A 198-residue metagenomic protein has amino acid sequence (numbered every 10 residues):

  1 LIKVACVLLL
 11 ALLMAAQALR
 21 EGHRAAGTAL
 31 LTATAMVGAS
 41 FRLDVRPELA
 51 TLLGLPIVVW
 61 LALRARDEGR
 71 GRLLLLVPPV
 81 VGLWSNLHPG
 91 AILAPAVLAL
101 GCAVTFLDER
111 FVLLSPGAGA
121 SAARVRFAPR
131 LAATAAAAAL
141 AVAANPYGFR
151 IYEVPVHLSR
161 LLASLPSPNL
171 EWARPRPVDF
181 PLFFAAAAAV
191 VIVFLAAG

Functional and structural regions predicted by a protein language model:
L1, L13, P89-A197: Transmembrane catalytic cores of multi-pass membrane glycosyltransferases and polysaccharide-assembly enzymes
L1-L9: Loop-to-helix entry region of an early transmembrane alpha helix in multi-pass inner-membrane enzymes
L12-V37, L52-L53: Transmembrane-helix signature of polytopic, membrane-embedded enzymes that assemble or transfer cell-envelope glycans
A35-A39, L73-P89, A137-V142: Membrane-interface alpha helices of multi-pass inner-membrane proteins
R42-A50: Short acidic/glycine- and proline-prone juxtamembrane loop motifs at membrane-interface regions of multi-pass membrane
L52-L61, P78-L83, A94-D108: Hydrophobic transmembrane alpha-helices of multi-pass, membrane-embedded glycosylation machinery
V58-L74, E109, A188-G198: Membrane-interface transmembrane helices that cradle and orient dolichyl/undecaprenyl
R64-G82, R126-A133: Short hydrophobic alpha-helices at membrane interfaces in multi-pass membrane enzymes
